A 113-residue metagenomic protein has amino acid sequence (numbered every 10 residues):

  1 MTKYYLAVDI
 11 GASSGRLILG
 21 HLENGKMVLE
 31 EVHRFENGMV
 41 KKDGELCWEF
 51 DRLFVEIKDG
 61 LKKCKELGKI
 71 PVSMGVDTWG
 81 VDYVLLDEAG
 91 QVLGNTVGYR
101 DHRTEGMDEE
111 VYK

Functional and structural regions predicted by a protein language model:
M1-N95, E105-G106: N-terminal glycine/serine-rich phosphate-binding loop of ATP-dependent small-molecule kinases, especially carbohydrate
R100-K113: Glycine-rich phosphate-binding loop plus the immediately following alpha-helix
